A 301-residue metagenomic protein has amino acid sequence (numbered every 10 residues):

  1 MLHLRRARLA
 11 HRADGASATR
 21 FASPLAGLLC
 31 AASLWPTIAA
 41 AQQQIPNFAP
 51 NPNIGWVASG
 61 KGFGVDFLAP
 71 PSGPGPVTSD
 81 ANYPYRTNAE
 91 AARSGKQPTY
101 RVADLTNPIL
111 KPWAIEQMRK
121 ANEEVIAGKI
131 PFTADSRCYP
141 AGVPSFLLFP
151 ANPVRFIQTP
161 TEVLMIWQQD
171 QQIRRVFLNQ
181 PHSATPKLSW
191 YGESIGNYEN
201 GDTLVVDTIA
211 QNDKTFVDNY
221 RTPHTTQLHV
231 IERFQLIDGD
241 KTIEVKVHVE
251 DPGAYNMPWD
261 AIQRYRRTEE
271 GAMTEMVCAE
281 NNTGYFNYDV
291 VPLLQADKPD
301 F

Functional and structural regions predicted by a protein language model:
M1-F21: N-terminal secretory signal peptides that target proteins for export/translocation
H3-R5, C30, A40-A41: Low-complexity, Gly/Pro
A13-R20, A31, Q44, W56: Intrinsically disordered low-complexity regions specifically enriched for long asparagine
A22-T37: Bacterial N-terminal signal peptides
A40-F301: PEST-like low-complexity, intrinsically disordered acidic/proline/serine-rich tracts that flank trafficking/processing
